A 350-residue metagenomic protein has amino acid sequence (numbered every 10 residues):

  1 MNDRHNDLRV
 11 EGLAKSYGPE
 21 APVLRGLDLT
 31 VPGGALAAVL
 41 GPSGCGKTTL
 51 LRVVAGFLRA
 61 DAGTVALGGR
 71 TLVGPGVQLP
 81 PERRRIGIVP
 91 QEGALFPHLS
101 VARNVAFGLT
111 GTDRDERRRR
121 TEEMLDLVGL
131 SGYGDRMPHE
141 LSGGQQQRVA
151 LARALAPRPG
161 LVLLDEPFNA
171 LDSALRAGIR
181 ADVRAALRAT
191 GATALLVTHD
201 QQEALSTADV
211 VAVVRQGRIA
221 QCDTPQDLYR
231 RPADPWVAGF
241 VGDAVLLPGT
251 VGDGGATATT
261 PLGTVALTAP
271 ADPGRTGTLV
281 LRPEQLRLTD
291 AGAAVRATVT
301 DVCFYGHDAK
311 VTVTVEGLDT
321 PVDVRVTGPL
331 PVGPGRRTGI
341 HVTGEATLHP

Functional and structural regions predicted by a protein language model:
M1-V10, A14-G26, P75-L79, D113: A short, flexible loop at the N-terminus of ABC-type nucleotide-binding domains that lies
L40-P42: The feature captures the beta-strand-to-loop junction immediately N-terminal to the Walker
A55: Helix-to-loop junction immediately C-terminal to a conserved catalytic motif
D61-T64, Q216: Conserved coupling/switch loops of ABC nucleotide-binding domains, chiefly the family-specific signature
G63-G74: Conserved ABC transporter NBD signature motif
R85-G87, Q91, L95-W236: ABC ATPase nucleotide-binding domains
A244, G254-P350: Non-catalytic connector elements of ABC transporters
